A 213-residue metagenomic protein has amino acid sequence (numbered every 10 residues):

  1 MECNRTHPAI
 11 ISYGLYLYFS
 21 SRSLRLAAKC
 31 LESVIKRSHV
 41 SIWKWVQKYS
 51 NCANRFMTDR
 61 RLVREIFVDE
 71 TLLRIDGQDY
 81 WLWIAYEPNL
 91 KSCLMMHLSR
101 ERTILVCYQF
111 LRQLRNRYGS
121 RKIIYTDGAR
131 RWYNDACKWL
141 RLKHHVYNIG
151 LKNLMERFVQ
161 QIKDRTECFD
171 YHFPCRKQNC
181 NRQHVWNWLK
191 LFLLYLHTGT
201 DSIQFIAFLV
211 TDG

Functional and structural regions predicted by a protein language model:
M1-G213: Residue-level recognition of single "structural anchor" positions that define or cap local secondary structure
